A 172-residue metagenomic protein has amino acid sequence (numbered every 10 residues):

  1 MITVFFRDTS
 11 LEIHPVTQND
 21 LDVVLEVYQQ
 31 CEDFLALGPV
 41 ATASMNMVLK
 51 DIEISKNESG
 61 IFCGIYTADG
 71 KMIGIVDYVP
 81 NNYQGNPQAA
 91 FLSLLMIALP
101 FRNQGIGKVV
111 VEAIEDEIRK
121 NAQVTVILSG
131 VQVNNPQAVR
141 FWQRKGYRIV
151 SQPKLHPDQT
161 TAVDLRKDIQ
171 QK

Functional and structural regions predicted by a protein language model:
I2-L11, P15-L21, V27-R102, A113 (+4 more regions): Acetyl-CoA-dependent GNAT
G60, T160-R166: Short hydrophobic/aromatic beta-strand or adjacent loop that forms the aromatic wall/cage of a ligand/substrate-binding
G85, A98-E112, Q132-R140, R144: Conserved glycine-rich acetyl-CoA-binding loop
K120-G130: Conserved GNAT acetyl-CoA-binding A-motif
L128-V139, L155-T160: Conserved beta-strand-loop-alpha-helix junction that forms the acyl-donor binding cleft
Q143-P153: Conserved acetyl-CoA-binding loop of GNAT-fold acetyltransferases
R166-K172: Short beta-strand-to-coil "C-cap" segments at the C-terminal boundary of structured domains/repeats, marking
